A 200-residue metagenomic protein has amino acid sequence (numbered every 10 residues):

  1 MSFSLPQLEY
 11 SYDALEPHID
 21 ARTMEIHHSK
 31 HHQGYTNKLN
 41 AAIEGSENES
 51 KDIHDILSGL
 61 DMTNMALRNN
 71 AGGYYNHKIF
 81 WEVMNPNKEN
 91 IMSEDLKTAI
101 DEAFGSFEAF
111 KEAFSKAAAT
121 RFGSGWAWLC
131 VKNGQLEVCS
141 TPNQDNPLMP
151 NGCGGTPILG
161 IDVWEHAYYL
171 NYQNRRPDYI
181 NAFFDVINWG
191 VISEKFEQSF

Functional and structural regions predicted by a protein language model:
M1-F200: Feature for soluble, non-membrane regions of globular proteins
